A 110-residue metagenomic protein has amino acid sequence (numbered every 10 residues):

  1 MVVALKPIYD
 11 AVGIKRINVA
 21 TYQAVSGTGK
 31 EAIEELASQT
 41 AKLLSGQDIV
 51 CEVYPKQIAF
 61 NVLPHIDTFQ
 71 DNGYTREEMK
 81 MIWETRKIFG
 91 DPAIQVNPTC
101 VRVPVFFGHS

Functional and structural regions predicted by a protein language model:
M1-S110: Active-site-lining helix/loop region of Rossmann-like oxidoreductase modules
